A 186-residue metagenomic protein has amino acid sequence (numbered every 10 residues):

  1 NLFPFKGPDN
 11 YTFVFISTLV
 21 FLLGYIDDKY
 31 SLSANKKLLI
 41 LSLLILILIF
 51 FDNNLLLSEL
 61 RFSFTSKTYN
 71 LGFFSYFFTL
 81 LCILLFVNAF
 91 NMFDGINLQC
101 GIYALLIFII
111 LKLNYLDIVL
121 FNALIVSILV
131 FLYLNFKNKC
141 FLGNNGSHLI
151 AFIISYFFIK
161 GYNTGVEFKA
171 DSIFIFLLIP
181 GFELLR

Functional and structural regions predicted by a protein language model:
N1-P180, L184: "…together with the soluble PPM/PP2C metallo-phosphatase catalytic core" -> "…together with the soluble PPM/PP2C
